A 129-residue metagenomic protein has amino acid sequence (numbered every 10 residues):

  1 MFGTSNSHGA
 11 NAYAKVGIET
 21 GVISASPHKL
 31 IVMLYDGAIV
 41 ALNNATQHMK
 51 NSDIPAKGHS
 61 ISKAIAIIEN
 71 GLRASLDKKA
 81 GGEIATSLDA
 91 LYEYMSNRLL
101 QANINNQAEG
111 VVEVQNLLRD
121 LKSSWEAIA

Functional and structural regions predicted by a protein language model:
M1-L34, I39-N43, K50-N51, P55-A56 (+4 more regions): N-terminal intrinsically disordered, cationic/polar leader segments that include organellar targeting peptides
